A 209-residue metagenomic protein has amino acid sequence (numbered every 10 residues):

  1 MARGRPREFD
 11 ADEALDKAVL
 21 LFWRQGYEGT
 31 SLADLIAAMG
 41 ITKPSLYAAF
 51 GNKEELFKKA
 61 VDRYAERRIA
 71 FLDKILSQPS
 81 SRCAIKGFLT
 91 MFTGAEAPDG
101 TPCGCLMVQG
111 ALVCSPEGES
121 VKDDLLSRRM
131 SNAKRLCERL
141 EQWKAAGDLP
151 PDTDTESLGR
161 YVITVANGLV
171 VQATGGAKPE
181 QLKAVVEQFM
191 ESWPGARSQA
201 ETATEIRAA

Functional and structural regions predicted by a protein language model:
M1-F9, T153, R197-A209: N-terminal intrinsically disordered/low-complexity leader segments
A2, E13, K17, L21-E55 (+1 more regions): Helix-turn-helix
K59, D73-C103, T155-V162: Hydrophobic alpha-helical connector segments
D62-R68: Short, basic, alpha-helical segments at the C-terminal edge of helix-turn-helix-like DNA-binding modules
C83-K86, E119-A146, S157, A184-E187: Amphipathic alpha-helical packing segments from all-alpha helical-bundle domains
I85, D99-D123: Amphipathic alpha-helical segments used for helix-helix packing
A95-P98, Q142, V162-E180, S192-T202: Amphipathic C-terminal alpha-helical segment
C103-Q109, T153-Q172, V185-S192: Hydrophobic alpha-helical segments that form the core of small-molecule binding pockets and/or dimer interfaces
